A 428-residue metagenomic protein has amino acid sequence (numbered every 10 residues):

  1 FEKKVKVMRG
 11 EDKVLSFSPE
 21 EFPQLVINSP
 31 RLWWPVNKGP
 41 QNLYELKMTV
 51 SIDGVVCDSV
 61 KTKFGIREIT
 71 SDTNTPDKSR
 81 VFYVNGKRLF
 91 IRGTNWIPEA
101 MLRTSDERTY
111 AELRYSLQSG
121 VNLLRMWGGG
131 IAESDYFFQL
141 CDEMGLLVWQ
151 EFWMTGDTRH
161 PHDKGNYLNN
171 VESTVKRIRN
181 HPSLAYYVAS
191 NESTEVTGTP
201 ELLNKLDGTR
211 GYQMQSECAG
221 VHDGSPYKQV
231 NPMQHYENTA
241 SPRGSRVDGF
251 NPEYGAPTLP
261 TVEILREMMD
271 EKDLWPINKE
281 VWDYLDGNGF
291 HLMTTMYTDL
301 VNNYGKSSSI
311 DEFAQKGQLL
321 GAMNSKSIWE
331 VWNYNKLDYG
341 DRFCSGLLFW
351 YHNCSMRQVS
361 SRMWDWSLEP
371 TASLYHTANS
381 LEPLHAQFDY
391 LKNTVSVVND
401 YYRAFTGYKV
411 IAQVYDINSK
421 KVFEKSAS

Functional and structural regions predicted by a protein language model:
F1-W127, A132, Y334, D338-C344 (+2 more regions): Secreted/periplasmic carbohydrate-active enzymes, especially glycoside hydrolases
E2, R114-S116, N122, L140 (+14 more regions): Domain-wide signal for the mature, well-folded portions of proteins, strongly enriched in nucleus-encoded organellar
G39, A111, A132, Y136 (+9 more regions): Generic recognition of stable, solvent-exposed alpha-helical segments in well-folded globular domains
L43, D58-S59, H222-Y236, G321-S325: Short coil-to-helix leader/linker segments, especially the first N-terminal amphipathic alpha-helix with its helix
E68, S216, Y351-N353: A general secondary-structure junction signal
N74-D223: Active-site mouth of glycoside hydrolases
E172-W282: Active-site region of glycoside hydrolase catalytic domains
N238-G407, I411, S419-V422: Substrate-binding clefts and catalytic carboxylate motifs of secreted carbohydrate-active enzymes
